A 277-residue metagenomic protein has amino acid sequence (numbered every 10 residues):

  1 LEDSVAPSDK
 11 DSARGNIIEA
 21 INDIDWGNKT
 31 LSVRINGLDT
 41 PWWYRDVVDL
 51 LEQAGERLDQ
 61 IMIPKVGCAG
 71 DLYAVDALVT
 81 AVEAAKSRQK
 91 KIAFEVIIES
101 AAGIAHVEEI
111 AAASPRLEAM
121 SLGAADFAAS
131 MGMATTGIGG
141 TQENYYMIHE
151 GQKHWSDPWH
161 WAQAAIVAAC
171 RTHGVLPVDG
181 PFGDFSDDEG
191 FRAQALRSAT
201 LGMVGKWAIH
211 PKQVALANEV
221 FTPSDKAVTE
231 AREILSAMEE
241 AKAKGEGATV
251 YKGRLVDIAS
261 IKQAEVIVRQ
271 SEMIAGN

Functional and structural regions predicted by a protein language model:
L1-N277: Expand to "…catalyze enediolate/carbanion chemistry for C-C bond making/breaking, isomerization, decarboxylation
